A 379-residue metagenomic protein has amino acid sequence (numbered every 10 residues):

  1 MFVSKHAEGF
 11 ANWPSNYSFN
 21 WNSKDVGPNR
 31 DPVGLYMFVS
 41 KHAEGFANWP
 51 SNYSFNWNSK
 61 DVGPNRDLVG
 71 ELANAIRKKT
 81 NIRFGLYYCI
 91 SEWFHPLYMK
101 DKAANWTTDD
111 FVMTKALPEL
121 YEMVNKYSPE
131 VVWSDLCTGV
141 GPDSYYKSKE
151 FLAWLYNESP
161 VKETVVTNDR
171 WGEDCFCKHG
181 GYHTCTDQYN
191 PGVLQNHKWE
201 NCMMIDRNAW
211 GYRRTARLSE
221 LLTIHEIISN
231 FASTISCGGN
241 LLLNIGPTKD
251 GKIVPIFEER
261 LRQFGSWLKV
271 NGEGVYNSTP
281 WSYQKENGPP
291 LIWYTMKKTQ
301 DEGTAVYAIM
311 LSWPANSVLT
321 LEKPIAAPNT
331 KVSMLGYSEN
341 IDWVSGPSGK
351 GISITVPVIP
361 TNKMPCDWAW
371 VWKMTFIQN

Functional and structural regions predicted by a protein language model:
M1-R30, G34-N379: Mature catalytic domains of secreted/periplasmic carbohydrate-active enzymes
